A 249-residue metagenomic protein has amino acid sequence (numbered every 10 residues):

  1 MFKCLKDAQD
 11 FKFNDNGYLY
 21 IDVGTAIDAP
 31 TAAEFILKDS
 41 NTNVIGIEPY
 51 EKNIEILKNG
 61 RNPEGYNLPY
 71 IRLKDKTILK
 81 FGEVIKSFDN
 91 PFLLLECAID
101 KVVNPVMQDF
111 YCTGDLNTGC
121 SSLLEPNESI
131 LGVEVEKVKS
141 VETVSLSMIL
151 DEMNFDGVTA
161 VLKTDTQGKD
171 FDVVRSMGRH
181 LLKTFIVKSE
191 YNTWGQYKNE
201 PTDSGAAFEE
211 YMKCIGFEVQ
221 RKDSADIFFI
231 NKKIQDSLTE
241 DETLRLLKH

Functional and structural regions predicted by a protein language model:
M1-Q108, C112-L116, Y191-Q196: SAM cofactor-binding core of SAM-dependent methyltransferases, primarily the Rossmann-like beta-alpha-beta module
Q9-D10, V144-M153: Short, basic/hydrophobic alpha-helical segments
Y18-I21, T31-G46, N53, I149-H249: Conserved acidic-Pro-Pro-aromatic motif
A26, K139-T143, D170: A conditional alpha-helix N-cap/helix-loop micro-motif detector
E48, L95-C97, S140-T143, K163: Conserved residues in the N-terminal Rossmann fold of short-chain dehydrogenase/reductase
K74, E142-S145, N231: Helix N-cap / beta->alpha transition motif
N90-P91, D100-V144, M148: Glycine-rich adenosyl-binding loop in Rossmann-like folds that engage adenosine-containing cofactors
